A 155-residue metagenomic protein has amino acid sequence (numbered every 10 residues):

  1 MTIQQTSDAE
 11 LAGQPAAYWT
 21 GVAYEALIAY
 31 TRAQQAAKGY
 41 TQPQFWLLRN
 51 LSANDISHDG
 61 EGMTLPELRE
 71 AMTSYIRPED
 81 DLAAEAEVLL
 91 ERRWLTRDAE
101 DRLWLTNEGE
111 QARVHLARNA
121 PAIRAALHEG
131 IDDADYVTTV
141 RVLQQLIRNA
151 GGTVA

Functional and structural regions predicted by a protein language model:
M1-D8, I56-E67, V137, R141-A155: C-terminal regulatory/oligomerization modules of transcriptional regulators
M1-F45: N-terminal leader segment of winged-helix/HTH proteins
A29-L82, A86: N-terminal helix-turn-helix DNA-binding core of bacterial DNA-binding proteins
L47-N50, N54, H115, N119 (+2 more regions): Solvent-exposed, amphipathic alpha-helical segments
A84-R141: Charged, amphipathic alpha-helical coiled-coil/dimerization segments
